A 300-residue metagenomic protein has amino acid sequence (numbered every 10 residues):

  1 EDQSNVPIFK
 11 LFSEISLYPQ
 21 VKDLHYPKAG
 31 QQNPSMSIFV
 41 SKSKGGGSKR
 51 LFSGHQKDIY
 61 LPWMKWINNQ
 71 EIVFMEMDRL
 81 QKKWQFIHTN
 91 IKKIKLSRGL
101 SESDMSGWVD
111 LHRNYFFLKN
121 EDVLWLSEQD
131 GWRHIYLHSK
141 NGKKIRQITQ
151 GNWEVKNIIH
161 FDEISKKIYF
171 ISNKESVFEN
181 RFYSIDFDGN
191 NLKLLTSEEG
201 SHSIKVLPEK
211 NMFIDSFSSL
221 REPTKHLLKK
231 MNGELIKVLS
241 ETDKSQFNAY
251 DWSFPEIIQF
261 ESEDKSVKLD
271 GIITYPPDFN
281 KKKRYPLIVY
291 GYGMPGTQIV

Functional and structural regions predicted by a protein language model:
E1-L51, N232-F247, I299-V300: Predominantly five- to eight-bladed beta-propeller fold
N5-K10, S35-S37, Q81-I87, G131-Y136 (+2 more regions): Structural motif
P7, W63, S201-V300: Serine-hydrolase catalytic core recognition
D23-S37, G54-M77, K83-H88, K95-L126 (+4 more regions): Conserved beta-propeller blade repeats
S41, I67, M75-M77, T89 (+10 more regions): Generic beta-strand/beta-sheet core signal
K42-G46, N90-I94, S139-K143, D186-N190 (+1 more regions): Short loop/turn segments that connect beta-strands within beta-propeller blades
K49-F52, L96-S101, I145-Q150, K193-S197 (+1 more regions): Beta-propeller fold detector
L80, Q129, S176-V177, G189 (+2 more regions): Short flexible coil/turn linkers enriched for glycine and charged/polar residues that connect secondary-structure
